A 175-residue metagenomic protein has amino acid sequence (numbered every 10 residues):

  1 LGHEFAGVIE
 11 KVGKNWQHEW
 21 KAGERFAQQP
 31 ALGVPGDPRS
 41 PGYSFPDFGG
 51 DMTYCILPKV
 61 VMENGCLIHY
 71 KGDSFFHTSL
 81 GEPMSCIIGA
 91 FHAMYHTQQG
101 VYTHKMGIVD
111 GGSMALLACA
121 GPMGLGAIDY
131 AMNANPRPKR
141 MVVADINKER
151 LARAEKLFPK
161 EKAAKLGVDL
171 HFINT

Functional and structural regions predicted by a protein language model:
L1-L32, F48-G49: Glycine-rich beta-strand-centered segment in the early N-terminal region that forms part of a ligand/cofactor-binding
E4, E82-S85, E149: Conserved active-site and cofactor/substrate-binding residues in soluble primary-metabolism enzymes
V12, P83, C119-P122: Glycine-rich Rossmann-fold phosphate-binding loop(s) that bind the pyrophosphate of adenine dinucleotide cofactors
F26, A115-L116: Conserved hydrophobic beta-strands of the Rossmann-like cofactor-binding core in SDR/related NAD(P)H-dependent
Q29-G111: NAD(P)H dinucleotide-binding glycine-rich loop of Rossmann-like/cofactor-binding domains, especially the beta1-alpha1
I88, L125-D129: Short, hydrophobic alpha-helix immediately C-terminal to the catalytic nucleophile
G111, L117, I128, M132-T175: Adenosine-nucleotide cofactor-binding segment
P122-M123, R150: Hydrophobic/small residue at the entry helix of a nucleotide-binding pocket
